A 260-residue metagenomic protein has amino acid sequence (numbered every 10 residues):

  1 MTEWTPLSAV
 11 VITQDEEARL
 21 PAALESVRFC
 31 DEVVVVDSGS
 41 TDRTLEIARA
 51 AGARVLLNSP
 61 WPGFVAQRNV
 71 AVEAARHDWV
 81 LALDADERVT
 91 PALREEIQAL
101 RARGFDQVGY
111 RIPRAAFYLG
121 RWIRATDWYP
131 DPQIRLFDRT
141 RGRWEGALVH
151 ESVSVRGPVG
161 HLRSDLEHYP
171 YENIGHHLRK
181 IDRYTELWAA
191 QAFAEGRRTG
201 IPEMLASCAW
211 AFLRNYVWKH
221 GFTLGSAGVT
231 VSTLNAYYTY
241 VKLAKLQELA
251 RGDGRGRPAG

Functional and structural regions predicted by a protein language model:
P6-S8: Cell-envelope/extracellular polymer assembly enzymes that use nucleotide-activated donors
V11, C30-S40, L56, A85: Short beta-strand/loop segment that forms part of the nucleotide-sugar
V11-F29: Short, well-formed alpha-helical segments that are part of the catalytic scaffolds of diverse glycosyltransferases
P21, D42-A51, A92-L93: Acidic helix N-cap motif at the loop->helix transition within catalytic regions of sugar-transfer enzymes
S26, D37-I47, P60, D84: A conserved acidic beta->alpha catalytic loop
F29, A51-G52, P132, V155: Short, structured coil segments at secondary-structure junctions
L45-R76: Conserved donor nucleotide-binding strand/loop of the catalytic core
V65-V72, D78-L81, T90-D253, A259-G260: Catalytic-site signature of metal-activated, phosphate-bearing donor transferases, centered on the GT-A/GT-A-like
